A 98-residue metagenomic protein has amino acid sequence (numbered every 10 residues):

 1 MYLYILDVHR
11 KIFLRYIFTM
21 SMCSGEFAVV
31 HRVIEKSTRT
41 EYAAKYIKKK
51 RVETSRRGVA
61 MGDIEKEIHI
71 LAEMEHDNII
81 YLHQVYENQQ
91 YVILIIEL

Functional and structural regions predicted by a protein language model:
M1, I5-R10: Juxta-kinase regulatory segment immediately upstream of eukaryotic protein kinase catalytic domains
I12-M22: Conserved N-terminal boundary motif of the eukaryotic protein kinase catalytic domain
S24, I34-Y42: Conserved N-lobe loop of protein kinases adjacent to the ATP-binding glycine-rich P-loop
S24-G25, M74-D77: Conserved N-lobe motifs of Hanks-type protein kinase catalytic domains, especially the short loop(s) flanking
V29: Conserved N-lobe ATP-binding subsite of Hanks-type protein kinase domains, especially the beta3 VAIK lysine
E41, Y46-E75: Conserved N-lobe beta3->alphaC-helix segment of eukaryotic protein kinase catalytic domains
Q84-V85: A short, aromatic-enriched beta-strand patch in the conserved N-lobe beta-sheet of the protein kinase catalytic domain
Q90-L98: Conserved short submotifs of the Hanks-type protein kinase catalytic core that shape the nucleotide-binding pocket
